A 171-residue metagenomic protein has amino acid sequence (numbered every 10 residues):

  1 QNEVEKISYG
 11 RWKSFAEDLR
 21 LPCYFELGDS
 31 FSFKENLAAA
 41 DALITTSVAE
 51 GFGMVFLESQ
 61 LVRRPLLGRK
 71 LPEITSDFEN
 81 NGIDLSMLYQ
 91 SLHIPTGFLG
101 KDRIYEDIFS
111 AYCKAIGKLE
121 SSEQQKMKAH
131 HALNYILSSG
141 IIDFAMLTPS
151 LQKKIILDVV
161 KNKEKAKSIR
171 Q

Functional and structural regions predicted by a protein language model:
Q1-E3: Short histidine/acidic/glycine/proline-rich micro-motifs that form metal- and phosphate-coordinating active-site loops
K6-F31, N81-F98: Nucleotide-activated donor-binding/catalytic signature segment of Leloir-type glycosyltransferases, i.e., the conserved
Y9-K13, L37, F56-L57, T75: Short amphipathic alpha-helical segments and helix-helix/interface helices
D29-A40, L61: Short acidic alpha-helix that forms the nucleotide-activated donor recognition element in Leloir-type transferases
L43-I44: A short hydrophobic beta-strand element within the catalytic core of glycosyltransferases that build diverse glycans
V48: Aromatic "clamp/platform" in nucleotide-sugar-dependent glycosyltransferases that forms part of the donor/acceptor
F52, L57-Q171: Catalytic binding pocket for nucleotide-activated donors in carbohydrate/polymer assembly enzymes
